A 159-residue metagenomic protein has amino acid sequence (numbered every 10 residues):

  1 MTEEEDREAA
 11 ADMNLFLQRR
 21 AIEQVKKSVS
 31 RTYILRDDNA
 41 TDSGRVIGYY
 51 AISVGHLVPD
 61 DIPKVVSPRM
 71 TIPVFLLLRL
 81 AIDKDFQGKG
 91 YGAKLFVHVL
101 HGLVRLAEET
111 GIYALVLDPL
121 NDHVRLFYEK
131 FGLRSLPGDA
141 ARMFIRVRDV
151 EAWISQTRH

Functional and structural regions predicted by a protein language model:
M1-K89, A93-V116, L120-H159: Non-catalytic substrate-recognition and accessory regions of acyl/acetyltransferase enzymes
